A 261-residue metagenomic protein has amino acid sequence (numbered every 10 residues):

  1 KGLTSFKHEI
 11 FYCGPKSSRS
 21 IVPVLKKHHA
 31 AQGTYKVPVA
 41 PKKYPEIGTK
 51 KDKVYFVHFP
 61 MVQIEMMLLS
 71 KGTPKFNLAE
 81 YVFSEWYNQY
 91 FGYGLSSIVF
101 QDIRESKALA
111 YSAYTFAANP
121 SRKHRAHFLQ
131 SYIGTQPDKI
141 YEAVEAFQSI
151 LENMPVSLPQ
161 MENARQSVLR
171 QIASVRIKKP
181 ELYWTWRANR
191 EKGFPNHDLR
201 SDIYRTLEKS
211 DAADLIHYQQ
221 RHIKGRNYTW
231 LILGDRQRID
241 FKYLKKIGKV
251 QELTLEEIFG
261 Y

Functional and structural regions predicted by a protein language model:
K1, K51-H58, H217-R221: Short, surface-exposed beta-strand/loop micro-motifs that present aromatic residues
S5-C13, Q63-N77, E85, F100-N153 (+3 more regions): M16 family metallopeptidases and their MPP-like homologs
E9-P74, I232-Y261: An aromatic/glycine/proline-enriched structural segment found at the starts of mature extracellular/organellar domains
H28-K36, G94, K107, L151-P155: A generic secondary-structure signal for well-formed alpha-helical elements
N88: Long, His/Glu/Asp-enriched segments that create or flank divalent metal/ion-associated functional microenvironments
S96-S97, H197, E257-G260: A C-terminal, polar beta->alpha supersecondary segment
